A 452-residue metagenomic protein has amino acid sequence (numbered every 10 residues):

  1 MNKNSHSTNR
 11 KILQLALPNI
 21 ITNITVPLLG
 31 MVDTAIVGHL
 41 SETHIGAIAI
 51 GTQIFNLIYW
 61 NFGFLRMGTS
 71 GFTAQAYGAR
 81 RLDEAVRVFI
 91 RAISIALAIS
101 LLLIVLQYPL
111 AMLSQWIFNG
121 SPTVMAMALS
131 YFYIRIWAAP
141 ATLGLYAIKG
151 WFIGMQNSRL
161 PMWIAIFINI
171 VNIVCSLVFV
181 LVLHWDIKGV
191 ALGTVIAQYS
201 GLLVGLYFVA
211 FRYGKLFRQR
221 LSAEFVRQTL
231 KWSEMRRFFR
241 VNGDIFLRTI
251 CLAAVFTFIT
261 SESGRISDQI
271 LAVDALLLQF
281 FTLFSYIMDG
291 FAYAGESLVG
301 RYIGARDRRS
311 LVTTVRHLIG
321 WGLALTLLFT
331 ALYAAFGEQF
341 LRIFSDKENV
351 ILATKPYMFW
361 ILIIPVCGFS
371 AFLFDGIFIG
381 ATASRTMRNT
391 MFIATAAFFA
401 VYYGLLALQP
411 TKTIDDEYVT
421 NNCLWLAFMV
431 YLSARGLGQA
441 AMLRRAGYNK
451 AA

Functional and structural regions predicted by a protein language model:
M1-N19, T73-P140, V171, V182-G243 (+2 more regions): Short alpha-helical transmembrane segments in multi-pass integral membrane proteins
R10, T25-V26, F62, L103 (+7 more regions): Alpha-helical transmembrane segments of multi-pass membrane transport proteins
Q14-D33, I134, A138, L145 (+6 more regions): Transmembrane helical elements of multi-pass membrane transporters/channels
P27-G46, Q115-P122, V178-W185, F246 (+4 more regions): Helix-terminus/linker motif at the lipid-water interface of multi-pass membrane proteins
M31-A35, L113, A147-W151, I170-V178 (+6 more regions): Alpha-helical transmembrane segments of multipass membrane proteins
I45-Y108, T142-L160, V273-A335, F369-T382 (+1 more regions): Small-residue-rich hydrophobic transmembrane alpha-helices
W163-I164, G189-G193, N389-T390: Hydrophobic alpha-helical membrane segments of integral membrane proteins
